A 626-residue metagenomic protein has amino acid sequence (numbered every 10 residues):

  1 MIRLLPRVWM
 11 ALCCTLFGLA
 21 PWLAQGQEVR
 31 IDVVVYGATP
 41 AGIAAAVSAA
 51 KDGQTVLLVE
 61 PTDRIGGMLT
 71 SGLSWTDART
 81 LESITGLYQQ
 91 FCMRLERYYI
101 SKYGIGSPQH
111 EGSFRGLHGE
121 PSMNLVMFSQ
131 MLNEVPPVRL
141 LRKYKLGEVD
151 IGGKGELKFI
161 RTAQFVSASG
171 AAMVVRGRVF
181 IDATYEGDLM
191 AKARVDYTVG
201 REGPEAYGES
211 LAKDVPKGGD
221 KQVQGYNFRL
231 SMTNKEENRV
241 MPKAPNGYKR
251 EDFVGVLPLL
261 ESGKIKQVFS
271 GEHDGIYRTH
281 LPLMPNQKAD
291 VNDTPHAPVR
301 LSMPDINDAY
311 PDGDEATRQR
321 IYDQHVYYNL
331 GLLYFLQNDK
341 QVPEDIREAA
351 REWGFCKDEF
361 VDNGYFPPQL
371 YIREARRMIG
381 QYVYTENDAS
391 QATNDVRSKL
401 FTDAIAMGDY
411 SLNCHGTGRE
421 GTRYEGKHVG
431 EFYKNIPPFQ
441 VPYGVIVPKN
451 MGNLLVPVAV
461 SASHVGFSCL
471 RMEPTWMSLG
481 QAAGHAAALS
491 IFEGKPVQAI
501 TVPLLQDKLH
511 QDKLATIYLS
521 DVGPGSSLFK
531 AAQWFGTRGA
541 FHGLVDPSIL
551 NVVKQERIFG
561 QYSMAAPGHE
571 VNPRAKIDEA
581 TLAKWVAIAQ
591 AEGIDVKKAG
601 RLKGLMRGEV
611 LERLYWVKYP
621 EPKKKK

Functional and structural regions predicted by a protein language model:
V8-P21: Bacterial N-terminal signal peptides
W22-G26: Sec/Tat signal peptide C-region and signal peptidase I cleavage site
E28-T39: Beta1/beta-strand and adjacent pyrophosphate-binding region of the FAD-binding site in flavoprotein oxidoreductases
G42: N-terminal Rossmann-fold NAD(P) dinucleotide-binding loop
Q54-T55, E60-E148, G152, T198 (+1 more regions): Conserved N-terminal/central alpha/beta ligand/cofactor-binding core
L157-F159, V166-V179, A183-K508: Flavin (FAD/FMN)-binding glycine-rich loop and adjacent Rossmann-like elements that form
A499-F529: Long, well-structured alpha-helical subdomains associated with metal-dependent extracellular/ecto-lumenal hydrolases
Y518-A532, G536-A589, G593-E621: Extracytoplasmic Gram-positive cell-surface binding/anchoring modules and repeats
